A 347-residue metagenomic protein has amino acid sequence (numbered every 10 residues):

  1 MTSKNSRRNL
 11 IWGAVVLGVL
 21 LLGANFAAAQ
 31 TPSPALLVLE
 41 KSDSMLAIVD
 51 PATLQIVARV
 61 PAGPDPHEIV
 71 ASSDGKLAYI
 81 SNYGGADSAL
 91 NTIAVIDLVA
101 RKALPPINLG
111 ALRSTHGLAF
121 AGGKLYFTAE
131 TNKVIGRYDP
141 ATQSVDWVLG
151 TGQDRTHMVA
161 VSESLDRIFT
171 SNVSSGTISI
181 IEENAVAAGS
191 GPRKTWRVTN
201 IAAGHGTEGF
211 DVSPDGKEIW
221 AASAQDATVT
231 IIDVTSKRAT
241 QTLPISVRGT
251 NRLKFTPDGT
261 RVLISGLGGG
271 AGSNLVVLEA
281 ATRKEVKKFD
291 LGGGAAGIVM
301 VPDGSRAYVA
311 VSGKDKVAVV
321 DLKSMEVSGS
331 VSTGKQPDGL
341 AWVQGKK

Functional and structural regions predicted by a protein language model:
T2-V15: Bacterial N-terminal signal peptides that target proteins for export
L20-K347: Predominantly soluble domains enriched in secretory-pathway, periplasmic, or organellar proteins
